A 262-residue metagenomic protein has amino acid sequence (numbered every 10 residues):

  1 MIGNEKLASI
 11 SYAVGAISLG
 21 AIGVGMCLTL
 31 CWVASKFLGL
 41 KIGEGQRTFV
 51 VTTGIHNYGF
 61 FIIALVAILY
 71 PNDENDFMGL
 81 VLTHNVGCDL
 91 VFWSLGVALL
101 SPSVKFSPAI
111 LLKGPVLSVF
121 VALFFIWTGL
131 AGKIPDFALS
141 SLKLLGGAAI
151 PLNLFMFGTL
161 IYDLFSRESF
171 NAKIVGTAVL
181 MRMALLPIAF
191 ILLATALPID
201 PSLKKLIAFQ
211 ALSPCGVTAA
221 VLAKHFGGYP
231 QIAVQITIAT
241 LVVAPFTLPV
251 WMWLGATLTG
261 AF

Functional and structural regions predicted by a protein language model:
M1-F262: Alpha-helical transmembrane segments of multi-pass small-molecule/ion transporters
